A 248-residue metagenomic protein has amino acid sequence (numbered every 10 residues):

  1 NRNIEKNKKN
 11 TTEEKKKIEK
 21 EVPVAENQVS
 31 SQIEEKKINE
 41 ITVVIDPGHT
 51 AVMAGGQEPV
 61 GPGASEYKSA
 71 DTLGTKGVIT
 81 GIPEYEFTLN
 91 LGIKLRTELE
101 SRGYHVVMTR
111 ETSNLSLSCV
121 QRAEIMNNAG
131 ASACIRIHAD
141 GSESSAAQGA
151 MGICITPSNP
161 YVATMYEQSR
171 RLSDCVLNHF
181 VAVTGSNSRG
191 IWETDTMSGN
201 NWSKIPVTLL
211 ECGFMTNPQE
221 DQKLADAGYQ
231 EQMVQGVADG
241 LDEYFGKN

Functional and structural regions predicted by a protein language model:
N1-T42: N-terminal, intrinsically disordered, polar/charged segments of Gram-positive cell-envelope systems that serve as
V29-A123, A129, T156: Active-site histidine-acidic residue metal-binding/catalytic motifs, centered on HxH/HExxH-like signatures
H49-V52, E84, T112-S116, A139-S144 (+4 more regions): Solvent-exposed loop/turn segments at secondary-structure junctions within structured extracellular/periplasmic domains
Q57-I79, S142-R170, C175: A short, glycine/acidic-enriched catalytic loop
I82-N90, S113-V120, A163-R171, L224-Q232: Soluble non-cytosolic domains of exported or imported proteins
C119-S132, M197-S203: Mature extracellular/periplasmic domains of secretome proteins
R136-S144, I153-C154, S188-N248: Active-site-adjacent mobile loop/cap segments within catalytic or ligand-binding domains
M165-E193: Active-site-adjacent substrate-binding region of metalloamidase/peptidase-like peptide-processing proteins
